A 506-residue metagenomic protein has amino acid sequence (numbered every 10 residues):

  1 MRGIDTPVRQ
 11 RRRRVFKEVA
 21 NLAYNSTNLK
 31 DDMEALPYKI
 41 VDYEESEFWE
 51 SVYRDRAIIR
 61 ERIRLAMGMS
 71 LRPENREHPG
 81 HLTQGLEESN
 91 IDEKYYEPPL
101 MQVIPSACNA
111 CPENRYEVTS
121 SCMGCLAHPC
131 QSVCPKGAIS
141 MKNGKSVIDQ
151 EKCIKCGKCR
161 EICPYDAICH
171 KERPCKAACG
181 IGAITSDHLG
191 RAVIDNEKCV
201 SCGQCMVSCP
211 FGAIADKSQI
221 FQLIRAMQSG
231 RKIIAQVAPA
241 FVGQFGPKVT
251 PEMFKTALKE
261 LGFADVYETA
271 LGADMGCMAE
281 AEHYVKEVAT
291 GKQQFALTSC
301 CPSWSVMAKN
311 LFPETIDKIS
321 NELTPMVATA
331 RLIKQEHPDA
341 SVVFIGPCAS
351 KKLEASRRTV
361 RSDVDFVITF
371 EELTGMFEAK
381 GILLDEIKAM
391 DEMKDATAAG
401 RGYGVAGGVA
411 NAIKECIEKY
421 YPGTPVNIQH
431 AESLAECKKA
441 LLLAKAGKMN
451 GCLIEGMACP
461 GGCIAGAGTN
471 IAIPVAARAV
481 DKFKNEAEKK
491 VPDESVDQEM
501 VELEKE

Functional and structural regions predicted by a protein language model:
M1-H81, G85, D216-E506: Iron-sulfur-associated redox domains of electron-transfer enzymes in respiratory and anaerobic energy metabolism
N90-T119, K136-G137: N-terminal [4Fe-4S]-dependent radical SAM core
N109-E117, S140-K145, S186, Q204 (+3 more regions): Gly-rich Lys/Arg/Thr-decorated short loops/hinges at beta-loop-alpha junctions or inter-strand turns that position
Y116, S208-C209, V360-R361: Short glycine-enriched loop/turn motifs at secondary-structure junctions
V118, D149, D195, V237-A238 (+1 more regions): A secondary-structure boundary/capping signal
A127-Q150, K158-D195, V200, Q204-Q219 (+1 more regions): Iron-sulfur cluster-binding cysteine motifs and their immediate structural context in ferredoxin-like electron-transfer
